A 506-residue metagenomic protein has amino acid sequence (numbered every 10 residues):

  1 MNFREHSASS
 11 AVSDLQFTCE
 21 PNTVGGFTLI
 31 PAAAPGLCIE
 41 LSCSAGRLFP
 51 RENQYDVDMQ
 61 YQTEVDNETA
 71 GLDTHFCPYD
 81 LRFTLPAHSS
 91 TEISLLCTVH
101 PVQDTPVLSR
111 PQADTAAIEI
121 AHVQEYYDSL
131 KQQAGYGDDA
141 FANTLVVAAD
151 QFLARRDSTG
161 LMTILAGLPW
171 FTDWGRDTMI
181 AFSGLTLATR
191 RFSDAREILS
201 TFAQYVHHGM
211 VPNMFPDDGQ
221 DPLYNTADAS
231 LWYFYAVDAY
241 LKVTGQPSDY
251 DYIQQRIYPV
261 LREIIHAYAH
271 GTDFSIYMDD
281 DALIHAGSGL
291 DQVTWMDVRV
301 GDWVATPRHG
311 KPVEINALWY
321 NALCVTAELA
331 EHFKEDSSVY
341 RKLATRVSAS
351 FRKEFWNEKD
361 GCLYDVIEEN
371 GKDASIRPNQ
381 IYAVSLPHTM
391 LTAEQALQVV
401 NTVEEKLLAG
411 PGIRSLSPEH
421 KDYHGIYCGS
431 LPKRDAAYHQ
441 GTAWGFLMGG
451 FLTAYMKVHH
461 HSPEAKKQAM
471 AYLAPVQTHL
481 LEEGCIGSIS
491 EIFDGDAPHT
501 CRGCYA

Functional and structural regions predicted by a protein language model:
M1-A506: Acidic, mature catalytic/reactive cores of soluble proteins
